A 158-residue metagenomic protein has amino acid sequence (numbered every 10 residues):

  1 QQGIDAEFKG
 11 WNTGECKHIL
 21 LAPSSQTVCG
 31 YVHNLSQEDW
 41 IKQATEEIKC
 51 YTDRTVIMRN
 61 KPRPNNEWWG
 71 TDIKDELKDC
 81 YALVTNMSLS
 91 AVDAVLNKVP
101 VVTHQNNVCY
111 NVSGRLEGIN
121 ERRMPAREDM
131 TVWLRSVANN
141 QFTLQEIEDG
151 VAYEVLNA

Functional and structural regions predicted by a protein language model:
Q1, H33, E76-K78: Short linear motifs at secondary-structure transitions and domain/linker junctions
Q1-C16, N111-A158: Leloir-type glycosyltransferase catalytic cores
K9-N65: Conserved catalytic-core segment of nucleotide-activated headgroup transferases in glycan assembly
T13, K42, G70-T71, R135: Intrinsic disorder/low-complexity segments enriched in polar/charged and small flexible residues
Y31, A94-L96, S113: Short glycine-/acidic-enriched loop or helix-start segments at secondary-structure transitions that form or flank
Q43-E46, C50, D75, V132 (+1 more regions): Charged/polar, solvent-exposed surface patches and flexible loops
K49, R54-V101, N106-N107: Donor nucleotide-activated moiety binding/catalytic core segment of transferases that use nucleotide-activated donors
